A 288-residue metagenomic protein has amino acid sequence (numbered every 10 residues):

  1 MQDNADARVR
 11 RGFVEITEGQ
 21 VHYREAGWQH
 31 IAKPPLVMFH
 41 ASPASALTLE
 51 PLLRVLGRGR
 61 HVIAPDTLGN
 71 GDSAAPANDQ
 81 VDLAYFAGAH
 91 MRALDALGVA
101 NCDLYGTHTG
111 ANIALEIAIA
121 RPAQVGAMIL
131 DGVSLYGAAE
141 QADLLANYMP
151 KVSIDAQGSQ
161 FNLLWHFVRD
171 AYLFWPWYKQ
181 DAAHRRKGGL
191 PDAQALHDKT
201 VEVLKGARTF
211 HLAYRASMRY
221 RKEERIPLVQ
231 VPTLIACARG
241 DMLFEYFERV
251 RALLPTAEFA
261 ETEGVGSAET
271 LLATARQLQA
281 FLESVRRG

Functional and structural regions predicted by a protein language model:
Q2-Q20: N-terminal cap/lid segment of alpha/beta-hydrolase-fold proteins
G19-A74: Conserved HGGG/HGGXW glycine-rich cap/lid loop of the alpha/beta-hydrolase fold
P51-R54, I63-T109, L271-L272: Active-site loop/oxyanion-hole signature of alpha/beta-hydrolase fold enzymes
R54, P232-V265: Conserved loop-alpha-helix segment in the C-terminal half of the alpha/beta-hydrolase fold that carries the catalytic
I113-I117: Hydrolases whose catalytic domains are alpha/beta-hydrolase-1, hotdog thioesterase, or metallo-beta-lactamase-like
I119, G126-F161: Flexible "cap/lid" loop of the alpha/beta hydrolase fold
E140, Q160-M218, E223-R225: Conserved alpha/beta-hydrolase catalytic His-Asp/Glu region
T256-G288: Catalytic active-site module of serine/aspartate enzymes centered on a nucleophile-bearing elbow/loop
